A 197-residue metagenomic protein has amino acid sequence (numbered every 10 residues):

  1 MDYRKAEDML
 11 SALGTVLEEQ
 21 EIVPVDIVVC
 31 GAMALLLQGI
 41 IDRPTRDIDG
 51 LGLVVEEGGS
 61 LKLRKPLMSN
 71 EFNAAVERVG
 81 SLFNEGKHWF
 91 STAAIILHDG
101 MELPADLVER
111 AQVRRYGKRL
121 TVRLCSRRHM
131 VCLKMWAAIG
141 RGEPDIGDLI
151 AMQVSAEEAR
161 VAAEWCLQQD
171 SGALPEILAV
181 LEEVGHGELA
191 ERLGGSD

Functional and structural regions predicted by a protein language model:
M1-D197: Compositionally biased terminal segments of proteins
